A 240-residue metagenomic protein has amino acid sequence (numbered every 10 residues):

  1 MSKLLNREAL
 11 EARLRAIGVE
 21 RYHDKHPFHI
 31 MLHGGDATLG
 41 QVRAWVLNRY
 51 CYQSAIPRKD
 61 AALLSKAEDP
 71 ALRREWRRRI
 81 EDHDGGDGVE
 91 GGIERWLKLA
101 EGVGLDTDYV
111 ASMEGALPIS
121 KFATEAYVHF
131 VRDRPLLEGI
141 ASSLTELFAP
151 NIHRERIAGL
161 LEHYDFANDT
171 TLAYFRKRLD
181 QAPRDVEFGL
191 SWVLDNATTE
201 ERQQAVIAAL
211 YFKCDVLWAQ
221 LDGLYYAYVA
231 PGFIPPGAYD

Functional and structural regions predicted by a protein language model:
M1-E8, H33-R43, R132-L137, D169-A173: Short, charged, low-complexity loops and linkers
M1-F28: Acidic, low-complexity proline/glycine-rich segments
A16, R74-Y174, Y226-A230, I234-D240: Active-site-proximal alpha-helical scaffolds that flank and shape metal-associated catalytic sites
I17-D24, L32-E68, G86-G88, E138-E155 (+1 more regions): Alpha-helical bundle segments that constitute or directly flank the non-heme di-iron/ferroxidase center
F28-L32, A197-T198: Short, charged/polar, low-complexity loop and linker segments that flank or interrupt alpha-helical bundles
H29, D60-L64, L97, A158-E162 (+2 more regions): Amphipathic alpha-helical segments within well-ordered protein domains
L144-F212: An amphipathic alpha-helical core segment
E200-D240: Acidic, carboxylate-rich catalytic segments that either coordinate divalent cations
